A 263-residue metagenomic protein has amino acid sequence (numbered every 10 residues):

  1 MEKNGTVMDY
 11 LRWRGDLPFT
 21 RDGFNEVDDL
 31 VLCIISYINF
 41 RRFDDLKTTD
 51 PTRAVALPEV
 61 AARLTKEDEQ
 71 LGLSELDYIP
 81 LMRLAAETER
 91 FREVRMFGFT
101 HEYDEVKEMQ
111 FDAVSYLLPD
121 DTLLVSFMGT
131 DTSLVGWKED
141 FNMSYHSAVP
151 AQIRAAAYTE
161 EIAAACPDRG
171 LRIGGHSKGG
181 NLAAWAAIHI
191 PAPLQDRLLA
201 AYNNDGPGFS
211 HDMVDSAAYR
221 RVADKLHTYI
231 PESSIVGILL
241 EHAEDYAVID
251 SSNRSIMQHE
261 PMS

Functional and structural regions predicted by a protein language model:
M1-E26, I34-D44, P51-A113, L118-L123 (+4 more regions): Alpha/beta hydrolase fold serine-hydrolase catalytic domain that processes acyl esters and thioesters
G174-G179, A183: Gly/Ala-rich beta-loop-alpha elbow adjacent to hydrolase catalytic centers
A183-A192: Short glycine-enriched nucleophile-adjacent loop and the immediately C-terminal alpha-helix near the catalytic center
